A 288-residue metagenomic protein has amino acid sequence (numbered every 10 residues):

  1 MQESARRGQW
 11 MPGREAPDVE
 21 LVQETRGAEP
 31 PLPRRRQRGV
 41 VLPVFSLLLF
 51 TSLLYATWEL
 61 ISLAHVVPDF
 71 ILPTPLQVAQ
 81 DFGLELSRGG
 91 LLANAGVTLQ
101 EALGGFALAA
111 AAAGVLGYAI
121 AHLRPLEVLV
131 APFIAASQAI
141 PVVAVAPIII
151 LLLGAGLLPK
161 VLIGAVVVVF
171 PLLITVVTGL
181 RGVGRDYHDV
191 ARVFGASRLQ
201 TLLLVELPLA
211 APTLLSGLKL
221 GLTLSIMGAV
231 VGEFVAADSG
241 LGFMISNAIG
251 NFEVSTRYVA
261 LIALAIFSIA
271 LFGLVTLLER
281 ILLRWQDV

Functional and structural regions predicted by a protein language model:
M1-S52, G273-V288: Transmembrane alpha-helical segments of polytopic membrane transport and secretion proteins
G27, L32-R36, V40, L63-L108: Periplasmic/extracellular loop-to-transmembrane helix junction in inner-membrane transport proteins
G104-I134: Transmembrane-helix boundary motif in ABC transporter permease subunits
R124, R181, P212, Y258-V288: C-terminal transmembrane helix and the adjacent membrane-cytosol boundary/short C-terminal tail of inner/organellar
P132, L172-L220, L241, I245: Short cytoplasmic-facing helical segments at TM-TM junctions of multi-pass membrane proteins
A135-P171, T178-G179: Generic hydrophobic transmembrane alpha-helix motif, especially the helices
I150-L152, M227-L264, L283-V288: Glycine-rich helix-loop "coupling/hinge" segments at transmembrane-helix boundaries in multipass transporters
L162, V166, R198-G232, A263-L264 (+1 more regions): Transmembrane alpha-helices
